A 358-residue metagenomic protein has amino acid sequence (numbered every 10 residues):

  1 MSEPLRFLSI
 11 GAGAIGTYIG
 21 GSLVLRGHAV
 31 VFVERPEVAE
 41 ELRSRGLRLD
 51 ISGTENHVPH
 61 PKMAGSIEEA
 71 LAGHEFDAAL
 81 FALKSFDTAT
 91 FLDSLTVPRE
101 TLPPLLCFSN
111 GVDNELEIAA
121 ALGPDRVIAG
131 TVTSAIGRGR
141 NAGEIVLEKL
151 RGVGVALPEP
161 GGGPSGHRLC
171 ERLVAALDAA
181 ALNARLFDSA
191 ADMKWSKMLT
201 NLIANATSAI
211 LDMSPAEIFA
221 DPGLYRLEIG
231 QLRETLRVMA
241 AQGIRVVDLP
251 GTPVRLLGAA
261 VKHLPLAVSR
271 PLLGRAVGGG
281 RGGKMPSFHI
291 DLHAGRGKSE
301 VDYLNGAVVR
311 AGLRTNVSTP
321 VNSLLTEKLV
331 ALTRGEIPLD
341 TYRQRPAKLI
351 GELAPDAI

Functional and structural regions predicted by a protein language model:
M1-E55: NAD(P)+-binding Rossmann beta1-loop-alpha1 motif at the extreme N-terminus of oxidoreductases
E3-R6, D77, P103, V153: Nucleotide donor/acceptor-binding cores
L47-A64, N201: N-terminal glycine-rich dinucleotide-binding loop that anchors FAD/FMN and/or NAD(P) in oxidoreductases
N56-I145: Rossmann-like NAD(P)(H) cofactor-binding subdomain of soluble oxidoreductases
H74, N110-K197, L202-I203, S208: Rossmann-fold dinucleotide-binding core
A191-P215, F219, G223-L236: Active-site-proximal catalytic alpha-helix in oxidoreductases
I229-I358: NAD(P)-dependent Rossmann-like dehydrogenase/reductase catalytic/cofactor-binding core
